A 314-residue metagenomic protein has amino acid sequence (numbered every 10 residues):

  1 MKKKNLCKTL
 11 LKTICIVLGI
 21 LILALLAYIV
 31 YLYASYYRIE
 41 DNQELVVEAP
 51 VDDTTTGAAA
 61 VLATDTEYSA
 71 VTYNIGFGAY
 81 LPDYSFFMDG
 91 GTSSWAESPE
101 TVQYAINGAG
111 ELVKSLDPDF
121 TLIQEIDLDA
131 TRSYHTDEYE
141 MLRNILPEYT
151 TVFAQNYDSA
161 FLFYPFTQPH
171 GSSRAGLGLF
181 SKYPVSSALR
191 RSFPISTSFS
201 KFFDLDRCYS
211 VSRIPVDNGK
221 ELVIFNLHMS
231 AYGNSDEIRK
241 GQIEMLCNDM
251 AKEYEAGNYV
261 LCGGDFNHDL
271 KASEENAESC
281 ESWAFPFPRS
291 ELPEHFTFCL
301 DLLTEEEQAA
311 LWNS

Functional and structural regions predicted by a protein language model:
K2-I145, F153-Q168, R174: N-terminal, active-site-proximal structural segment of metallo-dependent hydrolase catalytic domains
S69-I75, A105-H135, F180, S212-I214 (+2 more regions): Active-site beta-strand/loop signature of hydrolases that rely on acidic residues for catalysis
G78-P82, D129-R132, S159-F163, A188 (+3 more regions): Short catalytic/ligand-binding loop motif for oxyanion handling, primarily in non-cytosolic enzymes, centered on
T92-S98, I126-L128, F193-K201, H228-E237: Surface-exposed cleft-lining segments at the edges of enzyme active sites
R143-P147, G171-A188, S314: Conserved beta strand-loop-helix elements of the APE1-like EEP
T150-D158, A188-P194: Conserved S-adenosyl-L-methionine
L179, Y183-K220: Active-site catalytic loop in hydrolytic enzyme cores
N234-S314: Metal-dependent phosphoesterases centered on the DNase I-like endonuclease/exonuclease/phosphatase
